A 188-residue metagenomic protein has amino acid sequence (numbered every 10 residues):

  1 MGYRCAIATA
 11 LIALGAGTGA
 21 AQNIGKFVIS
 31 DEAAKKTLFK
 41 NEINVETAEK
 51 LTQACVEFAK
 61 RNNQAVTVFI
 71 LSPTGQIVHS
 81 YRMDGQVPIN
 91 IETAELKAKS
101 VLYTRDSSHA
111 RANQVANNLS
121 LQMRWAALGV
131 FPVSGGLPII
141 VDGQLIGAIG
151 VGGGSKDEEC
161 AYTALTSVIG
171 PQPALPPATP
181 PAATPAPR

Functional and structural regions predicted by a protein language model:
M1-G2: N-terminal secretory signal peptides that target proteins for export/translocation
A6-A16: Bacterial N-terminal signal peptides
G17-A21: Sec/Tat signal peptide C-region and signal peptidase I cleavage site
Q22-R188: Flexible, solvent-exposed loop/hinge segments and secondary-structure transition points
